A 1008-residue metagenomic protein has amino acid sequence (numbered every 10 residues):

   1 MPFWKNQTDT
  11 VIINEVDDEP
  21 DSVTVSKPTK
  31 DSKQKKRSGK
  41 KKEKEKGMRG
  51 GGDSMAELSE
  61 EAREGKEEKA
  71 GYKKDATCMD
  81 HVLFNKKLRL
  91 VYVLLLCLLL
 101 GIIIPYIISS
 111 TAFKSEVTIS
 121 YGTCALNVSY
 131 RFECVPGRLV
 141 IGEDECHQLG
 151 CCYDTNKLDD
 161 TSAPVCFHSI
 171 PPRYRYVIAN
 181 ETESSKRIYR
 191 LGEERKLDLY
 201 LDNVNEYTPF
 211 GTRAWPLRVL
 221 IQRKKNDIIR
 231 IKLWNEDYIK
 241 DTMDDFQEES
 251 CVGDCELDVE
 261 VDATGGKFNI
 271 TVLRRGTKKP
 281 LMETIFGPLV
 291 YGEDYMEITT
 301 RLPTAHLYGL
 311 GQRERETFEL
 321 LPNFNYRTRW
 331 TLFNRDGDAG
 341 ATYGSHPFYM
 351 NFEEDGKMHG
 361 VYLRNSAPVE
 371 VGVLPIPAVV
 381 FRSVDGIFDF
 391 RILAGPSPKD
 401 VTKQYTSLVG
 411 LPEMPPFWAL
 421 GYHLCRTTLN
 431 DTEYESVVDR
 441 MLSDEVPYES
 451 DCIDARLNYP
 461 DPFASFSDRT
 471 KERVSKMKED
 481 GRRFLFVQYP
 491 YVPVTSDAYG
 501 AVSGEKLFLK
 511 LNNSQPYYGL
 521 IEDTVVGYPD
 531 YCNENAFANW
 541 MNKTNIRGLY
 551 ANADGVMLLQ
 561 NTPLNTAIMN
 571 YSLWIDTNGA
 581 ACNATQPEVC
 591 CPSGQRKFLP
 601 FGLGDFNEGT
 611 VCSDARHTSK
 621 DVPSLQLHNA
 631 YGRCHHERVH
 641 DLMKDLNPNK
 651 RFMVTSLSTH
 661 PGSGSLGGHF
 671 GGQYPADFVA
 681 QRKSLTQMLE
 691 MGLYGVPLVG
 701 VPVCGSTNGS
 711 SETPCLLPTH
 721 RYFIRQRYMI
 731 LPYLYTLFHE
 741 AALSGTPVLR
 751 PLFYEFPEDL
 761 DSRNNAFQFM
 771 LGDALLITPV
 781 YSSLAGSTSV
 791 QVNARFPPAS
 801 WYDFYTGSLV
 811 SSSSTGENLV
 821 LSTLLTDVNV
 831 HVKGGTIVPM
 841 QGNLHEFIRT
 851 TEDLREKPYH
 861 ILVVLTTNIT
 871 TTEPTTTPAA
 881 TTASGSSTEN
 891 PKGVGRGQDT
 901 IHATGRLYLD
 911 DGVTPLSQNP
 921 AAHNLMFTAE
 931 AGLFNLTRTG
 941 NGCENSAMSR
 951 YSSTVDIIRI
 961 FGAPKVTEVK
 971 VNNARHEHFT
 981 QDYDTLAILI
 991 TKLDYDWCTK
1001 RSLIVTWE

Functional and structural regions predicted by a protein language model:
M1-K69: Intrinsically disordered, low-complexity cytosolic terminal tails
V11-N14, V23, K27, Y130-V135 (+4 more regions): A generic structural signal for short
E57-D439, S450-I453, S475-D480, F484-Y489 (+10 more regions): N-terminal accessory segment at the very beginning of proteins
S120-L126, S169, R173, K186-Y189 (+2 more regions): Catalytic-domain carbohydrate-binding cleft regions of carbohydrate-active enzymes
N545-R547, L564, P714-C715, V863-I869 (+2 more regions): Short, compositionally biased segments
N764, L775, S782, L862-T866 (+1 more regions): Carbohydrate-active enzyme catalytic cores, enriched for enzymes that act on polyanionic acidic polysaccharides
T871-P891: Extracellular mucin-like PTS segments
